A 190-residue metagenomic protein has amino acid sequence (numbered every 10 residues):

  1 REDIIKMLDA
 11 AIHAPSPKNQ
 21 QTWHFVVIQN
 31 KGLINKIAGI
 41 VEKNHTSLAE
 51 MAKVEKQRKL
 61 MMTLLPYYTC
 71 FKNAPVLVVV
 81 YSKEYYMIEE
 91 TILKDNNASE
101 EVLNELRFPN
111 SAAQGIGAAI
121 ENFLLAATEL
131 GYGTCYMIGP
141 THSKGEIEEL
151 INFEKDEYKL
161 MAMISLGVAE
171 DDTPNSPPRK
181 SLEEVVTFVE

Functional and structural regions predicted by a protein language model:
R1-K6: A short N-terminal beta-strand-loop micro-motif at the entrance of redox/enzyme domains
A10-I12, M61-P66, I147-L150, D172: Glycine-rich, charged/polar anion/phosphate-binding loops that engage phosphate groups from diverse ligands
A11, V78, K94-L150: Small-aliphatic-rich amphipathic alpha-helix that forms the alpha element of a beta-alpha
I12-N19: Glycine-rich phosphate/pyrophosphate-binding beta-alpha loops
Q20-T22, F71-V76, K159: Short connector loops at helix/strand junctions that flank enzyme active sites, especially segments positioning acidic
V27-G115: Glycine/small-residue-rich phosphate/adenosyl-binding loop
K43-N44, F153-K155: Short, hinge-like loop/turn segments at secondary-structure boundaries
L65, D156-E190: C-terminal helix-cap and adjacent tail motif
